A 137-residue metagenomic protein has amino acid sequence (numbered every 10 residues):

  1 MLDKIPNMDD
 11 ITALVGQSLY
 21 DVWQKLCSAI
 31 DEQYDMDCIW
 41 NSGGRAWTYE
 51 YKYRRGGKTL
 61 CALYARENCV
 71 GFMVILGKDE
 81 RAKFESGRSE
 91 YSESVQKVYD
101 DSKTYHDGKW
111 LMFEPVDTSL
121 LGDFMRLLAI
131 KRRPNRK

Functional and structural regions predicted by a protein language model:
M1-K137: Charge-dense, helix-prone N-terminal extensions
